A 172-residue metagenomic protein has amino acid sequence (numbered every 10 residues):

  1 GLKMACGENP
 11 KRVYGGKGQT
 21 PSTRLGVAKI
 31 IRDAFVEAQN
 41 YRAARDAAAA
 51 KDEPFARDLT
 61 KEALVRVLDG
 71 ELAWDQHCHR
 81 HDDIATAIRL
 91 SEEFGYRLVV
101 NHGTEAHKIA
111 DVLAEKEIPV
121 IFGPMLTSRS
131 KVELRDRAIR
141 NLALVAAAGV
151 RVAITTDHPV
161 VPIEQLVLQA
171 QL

Functional and structural regions predicted by a protein language model:
G1-V99: Polyanionic/metal-chelating signatures
A44-A47, V100-G103, V132, I154-D157: Surface-exposed patches in mature extracellular/periplasmic domains of secreted proteins
F55-L59, H79-D82, E105, E133-R137 (+1 more regions): Short secondary-structure boundary/capping elements
A73, A114-L172: His/Asp/Glu-enriched, well-ordered alpha-helical/loop segment that forms or immediately abuts the divalent-metal
D75-H79, R97-A106, M125-S130: Catalytic beta/alpha-barrel core
E93, V100-N101, I118-I121: Long, well-ordered mid-to-C-terminal structural blocks that present hydrophobic/aromatic surfaces
E105-E115: Active-site-adjacent beta->alpha loops and helix N-cap segments on the catalytic face of soluble alpha/beta enzymes
